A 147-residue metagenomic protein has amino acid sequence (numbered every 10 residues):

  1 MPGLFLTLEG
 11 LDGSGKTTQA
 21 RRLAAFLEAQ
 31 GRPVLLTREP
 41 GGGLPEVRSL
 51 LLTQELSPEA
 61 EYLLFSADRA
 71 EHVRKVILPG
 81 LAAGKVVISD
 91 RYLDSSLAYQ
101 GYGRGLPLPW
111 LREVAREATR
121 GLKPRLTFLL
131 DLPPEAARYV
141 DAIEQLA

Functional and structural regions predicted by a protein language model:
M1-G3: Phosphate-binding P-loop
L6-L8: Hydrophobic anchor at the beta1->P-loop junction of P-loop NTPases
G13-S14: ATP-binding Walker
T17: Walker A/P-loop
F26, Q30-T119: ATP-dependent small-molecule kinase phosphotransfer cores that center on conserved nucleotide phosphate-binding segments
S89-R91, R120-D141: Conserved phosphate-donor/acceptor-positioning beta-strand/loop module used by diverse small-molecule
A142-A147: C-terminal accessory "lid"/substrate-recognition subdomains
